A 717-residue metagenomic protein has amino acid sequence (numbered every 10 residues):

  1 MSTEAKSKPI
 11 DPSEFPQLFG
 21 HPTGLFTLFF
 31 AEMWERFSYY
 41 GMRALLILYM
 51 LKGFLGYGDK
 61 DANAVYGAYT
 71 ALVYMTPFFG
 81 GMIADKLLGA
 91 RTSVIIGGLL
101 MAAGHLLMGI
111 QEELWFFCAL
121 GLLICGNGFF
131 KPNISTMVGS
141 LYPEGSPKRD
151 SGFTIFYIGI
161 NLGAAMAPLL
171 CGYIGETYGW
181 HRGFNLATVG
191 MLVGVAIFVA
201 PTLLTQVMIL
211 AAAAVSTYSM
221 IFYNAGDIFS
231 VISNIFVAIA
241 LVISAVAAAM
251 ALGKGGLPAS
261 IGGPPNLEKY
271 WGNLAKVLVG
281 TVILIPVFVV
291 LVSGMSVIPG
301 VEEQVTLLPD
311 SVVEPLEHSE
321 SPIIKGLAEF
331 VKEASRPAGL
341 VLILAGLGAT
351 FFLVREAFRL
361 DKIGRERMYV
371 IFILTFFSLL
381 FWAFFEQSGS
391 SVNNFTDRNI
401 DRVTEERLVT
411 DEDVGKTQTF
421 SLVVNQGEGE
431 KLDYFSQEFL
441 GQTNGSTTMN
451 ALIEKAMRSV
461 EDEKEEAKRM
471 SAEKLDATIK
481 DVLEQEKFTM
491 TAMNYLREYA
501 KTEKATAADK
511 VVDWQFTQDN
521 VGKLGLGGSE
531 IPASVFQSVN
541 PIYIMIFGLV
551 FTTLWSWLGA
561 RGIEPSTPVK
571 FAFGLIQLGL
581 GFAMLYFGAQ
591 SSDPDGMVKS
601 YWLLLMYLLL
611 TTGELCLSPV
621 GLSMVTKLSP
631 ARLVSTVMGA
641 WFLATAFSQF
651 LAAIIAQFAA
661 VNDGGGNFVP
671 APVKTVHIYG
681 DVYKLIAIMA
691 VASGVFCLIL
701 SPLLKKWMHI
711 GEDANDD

Functional and structural regions predicted by a protein language model:
M1-F19, G175-E498, T502-A505, D509 (+5 more regions): Intracellular loop-helix junctions on the cytosolic face of multi-pass helical membrane proteins
M33, G104, W115-F130, P594-C616: Hydrophobic core of transmembrane alpha-helices in multi-pass small-molecule transporters, especially MFS/SLC-type
M50-L51, I83-D85, L170-G179, W555 (+1 more regions): Interfacial helix-cap and linker-helix signal at transmembrane-aqueous boundaries of multi-pass secondary transporters
G67-A84, K131, A165-A167, S538-W555 (+1 more regions): Central cavity-lining transmembrane alpha-helices of secondary-active solute carriers, predominantly the Major
L72-V73, K148-P168, G175-E176, R182-A200 (+4 more regions): Glycine-rich segments within core transmembrane alpha-helices of 12-TM secondary carriers
K86-G98, G145, I209-A211, G364-R365 (+1 more regions): Cytoplasmic membrane-interface "Motif A"-like loop-to-helix N-cap segments of 12-TM Major Facilitator Superfamily
I96-F117, S556, A572-D595: C-terminal ends and interior cores of transmembrane alpha-helices in multi-pass membrane transporters/permeases
F129-P143, L615-P630: Intracellular juxtamembrane helix-capping segments at the cytosolic ends of symmetry-related transmembrane helices
